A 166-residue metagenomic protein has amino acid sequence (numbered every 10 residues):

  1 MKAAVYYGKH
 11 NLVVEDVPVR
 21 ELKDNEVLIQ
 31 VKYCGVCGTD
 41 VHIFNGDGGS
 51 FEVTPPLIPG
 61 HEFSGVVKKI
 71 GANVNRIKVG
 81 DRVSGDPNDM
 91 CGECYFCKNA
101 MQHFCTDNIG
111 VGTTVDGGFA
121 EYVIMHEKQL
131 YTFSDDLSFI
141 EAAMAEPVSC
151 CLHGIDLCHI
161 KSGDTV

Functional and structural regions predicted by a protein language model:
K2, E26-L28, T165: Residues that mark the start of a beta-strand
V5-E21, G38-K69, S84, F104-D116: N-terminal glycine-rich cofactor-binding segment
N11, G35-C37, N73, D89-M90 (+2 more regions): Active-site/binding-pocket entry motifs
R20-C34, G48-Y95, S134-L137: Glycine-rich beta-strand-centered segment in the early N-terminal region that forms part of a ligand/cofactor-binding
C34-G35, V148: Proline-glycine-enriched beta-turn/loop adjacent to the NAD(P) cofactor-binding site in Rossmann-like oxidoreductases
C91-V166: NAD(P)H dinucleotide-binding glycine-rich loop of Rossmann-like/cofactor-binding domains, especially the beta1-alpha1
